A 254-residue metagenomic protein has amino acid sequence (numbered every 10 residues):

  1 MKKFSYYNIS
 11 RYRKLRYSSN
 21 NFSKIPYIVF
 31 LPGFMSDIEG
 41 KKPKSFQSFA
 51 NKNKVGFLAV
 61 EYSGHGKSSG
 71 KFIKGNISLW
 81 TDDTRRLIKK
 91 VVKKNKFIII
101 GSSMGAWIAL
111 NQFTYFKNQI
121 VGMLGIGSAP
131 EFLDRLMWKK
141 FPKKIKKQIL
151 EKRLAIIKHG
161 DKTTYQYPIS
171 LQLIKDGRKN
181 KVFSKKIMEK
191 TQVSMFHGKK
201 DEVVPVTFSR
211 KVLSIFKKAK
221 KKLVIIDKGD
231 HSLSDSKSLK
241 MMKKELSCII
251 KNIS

Functional and structural regions predicted by a protein language model:
M1-F22: N-terminal cap/lid segment of alpha/beta-hydrolase-fold proteins
I25-G33: Short beta-strand element of the alpha/beta-hydrolase
M35, Y62-K67, P130, D230: Alpha/beta-hydrolase active-site loop signature
M35-K41: Short substrate-entry loop that stabilizes the transition state in hydrolases
P43, Q47-S69: Conserved alpha/beta-hydrolase
G66-V91: Catalytic nucleophile-loop/oxyanion-hole region of alpha/beta-hydrolase and closely related hydrolase-like folds
G101-A109: Gly/Ala-rich beta-loop-alpha elbow adjacent to hydrolase catalytic centers
W107, Q119-K220, V224-I225, D230-I253: The alpha/beta-hydrolase serine catalytic core
